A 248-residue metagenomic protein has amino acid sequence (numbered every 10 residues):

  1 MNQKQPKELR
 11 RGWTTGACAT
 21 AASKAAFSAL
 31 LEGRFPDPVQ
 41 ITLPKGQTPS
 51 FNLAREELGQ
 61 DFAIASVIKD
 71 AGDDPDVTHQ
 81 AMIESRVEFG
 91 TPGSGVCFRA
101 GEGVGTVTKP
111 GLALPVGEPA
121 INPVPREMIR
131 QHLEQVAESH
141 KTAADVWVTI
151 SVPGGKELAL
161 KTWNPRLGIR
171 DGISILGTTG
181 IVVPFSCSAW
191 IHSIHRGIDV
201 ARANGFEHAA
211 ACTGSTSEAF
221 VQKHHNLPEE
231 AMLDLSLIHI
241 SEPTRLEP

Functional and structural regions predicted by a protein language model:
M1-L167: Generic N-terminal targeting/processing segments that precede catalytic cores or assembly contacts
K7-E8, R34, P165, I173 (+2 more regions): Terminal alpha-helical anchor/extension segments at protein ends
L9-W13, K109-V124, T178-I191, N226-L233: Flexible, glycine/proline-enriched loop segments at strand-loop-helix junctions that form or flank small-ligand binding
C18, A26, I121, P125-H132 (+4 more regions): General structural feature for long, well-ordered alpha-helical segments within catalytic domains of soluble enzymes
K141, L160, S217-L237: Non-transmembrane, aqueous-exposed alpha-helical and coiled segments at domain scale
L176-N226: Loop-centered beta-sheet repeat module
I238-P248: Single conserved hydrophobic/aromatic residue that forms the stacking wall/gate of nucleotide- or nucleobase-binding
